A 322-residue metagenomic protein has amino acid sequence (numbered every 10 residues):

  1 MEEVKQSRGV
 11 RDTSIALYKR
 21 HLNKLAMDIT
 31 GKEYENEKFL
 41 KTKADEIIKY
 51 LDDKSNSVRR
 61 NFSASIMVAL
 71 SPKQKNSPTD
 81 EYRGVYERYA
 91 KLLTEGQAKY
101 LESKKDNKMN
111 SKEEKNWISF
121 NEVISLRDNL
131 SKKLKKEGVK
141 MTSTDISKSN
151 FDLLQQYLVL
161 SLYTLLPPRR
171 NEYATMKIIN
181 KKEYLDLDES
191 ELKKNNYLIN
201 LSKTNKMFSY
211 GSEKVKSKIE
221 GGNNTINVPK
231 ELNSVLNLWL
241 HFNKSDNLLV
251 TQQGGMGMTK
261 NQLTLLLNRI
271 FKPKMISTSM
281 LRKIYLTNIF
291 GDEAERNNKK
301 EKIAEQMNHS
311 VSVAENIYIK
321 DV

Functional and structural regions predicted by a protein language model:
K5-L93, S279, K283: Non-catalytic DNA-binding core/recognition domains of DNA-processing enzymes
I15, E172-T175: Alpha-helix N-cap/helix-start motif at helix boundaries, enriched for small hydrophobics
T79-K140: Flexible interdomain linker/hinge and immediately adjacent N-terminus of the catalytic tyrosine-recombinase domain
V123-N171: Basic, Lys/Arg- and aromatic-enriched nucleic-acid-binding interface segment
A174, I276, K283-L286, E293-N308: Active-site-proximal segment of tyrosine recombinases
M176-K230: Conserved tyrosine-mediated DNA breakage-rejoining catalytic core shared by Y-recombinases
G221-Y285, F290: Active-site/catalytic core of tyrosine-dependent DNA strand-transfer enzymes
G291-A294, E305-V322: Catalytic-site neighborhood detector that most strongly recognizes the C-terminal catalytic loop/helix of tyrosine
